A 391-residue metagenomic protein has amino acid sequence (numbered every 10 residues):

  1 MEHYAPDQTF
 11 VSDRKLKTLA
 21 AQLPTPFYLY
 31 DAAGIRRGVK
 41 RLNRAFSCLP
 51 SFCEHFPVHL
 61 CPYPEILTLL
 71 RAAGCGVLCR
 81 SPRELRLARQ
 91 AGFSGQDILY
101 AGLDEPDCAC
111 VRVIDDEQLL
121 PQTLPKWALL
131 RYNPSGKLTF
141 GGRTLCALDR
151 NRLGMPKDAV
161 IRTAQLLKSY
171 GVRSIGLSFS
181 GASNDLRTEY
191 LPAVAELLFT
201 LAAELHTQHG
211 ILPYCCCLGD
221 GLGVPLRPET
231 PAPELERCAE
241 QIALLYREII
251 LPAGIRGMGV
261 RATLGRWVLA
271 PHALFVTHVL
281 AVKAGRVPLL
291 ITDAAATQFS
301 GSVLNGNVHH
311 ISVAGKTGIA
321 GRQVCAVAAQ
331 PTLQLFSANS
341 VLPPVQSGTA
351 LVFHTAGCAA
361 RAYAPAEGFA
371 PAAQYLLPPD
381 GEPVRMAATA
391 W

Functional and structural regions predicted by a protein language model:
M1-K126, R173, V341, Q374-W391: A charged N-terminal "starter" segment
S12, Y28-I35, V39, D116 (+6 more regions): Generic structural signal for well-ordered, non-membrane alpha-helical segments in soluble metabolic enzymes
I35, H59, S81, L130 (+5 more regions): Conserved, mostly hydrophobic/aromatic
V58-P62, R83-E84, D104, D116-Q118 (+6 more regions): Active-site-proximal loop/turn and secondary-structure-junction residues that shape catalytic pockets, frequently
L99, V113, L129-R131, G176-S178 (+6 more regions): Structured core elements
P125-K137: Glycine-rich, aromatic-flanked loop segments that form ligand/cofactor-binding clefts across common enzyme folds
P134-H278, F369: Active-site loop/helix belt of alpha/beta enzymes
Q241, R247-W391: Charged (often Lys/Glu-rich) extended helix/loop segments that serve as interaction or gating elements
